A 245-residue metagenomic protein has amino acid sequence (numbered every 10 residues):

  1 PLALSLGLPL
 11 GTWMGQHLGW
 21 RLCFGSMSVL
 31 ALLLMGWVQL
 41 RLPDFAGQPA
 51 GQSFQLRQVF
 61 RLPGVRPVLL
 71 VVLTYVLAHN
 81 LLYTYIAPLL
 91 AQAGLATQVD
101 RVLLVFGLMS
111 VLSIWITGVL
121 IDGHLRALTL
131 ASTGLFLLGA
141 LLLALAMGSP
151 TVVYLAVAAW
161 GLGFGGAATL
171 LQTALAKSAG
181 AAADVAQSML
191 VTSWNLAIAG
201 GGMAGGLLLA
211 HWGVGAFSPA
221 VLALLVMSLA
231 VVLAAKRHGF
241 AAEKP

Functional and structural regions predicted by a protein language model:
P1-P43, L89: Helix-loop-helix hairpin linking two adjacent transmembrane segments in secondary transporters
L6-L18, L90-A91, L120-I121, A204-G213 (+1 more regions): Interfacial helix-cap and linker-helix signal at transmembrane-aqueous boundaries of multi-pass secondary transporters
L30, G36-S53, A234-K244: Helix-loop junctions on the cytosolic side of multi-pass membrane transporters, especially the intracellular loop
R41-V71: Juxtamembrane intracellular "pre-TM" segments in multi-pass secondary transporters
G64-V111, L125: Extracytoplasmic gate region of multi-pass secondary transporters
L112-R126, L209-A210: Helix-to-loop junctions at the C-terminal end of transmembrane segments in multipass secondary transporters
L125-L171: C-terminal transmembrane helical hairpin of 12-TM major facilitator-type secondary transporters
S178-A216, A220-L224: A late C-terminal transmembrane helix in Major Facilitator Superfamily
